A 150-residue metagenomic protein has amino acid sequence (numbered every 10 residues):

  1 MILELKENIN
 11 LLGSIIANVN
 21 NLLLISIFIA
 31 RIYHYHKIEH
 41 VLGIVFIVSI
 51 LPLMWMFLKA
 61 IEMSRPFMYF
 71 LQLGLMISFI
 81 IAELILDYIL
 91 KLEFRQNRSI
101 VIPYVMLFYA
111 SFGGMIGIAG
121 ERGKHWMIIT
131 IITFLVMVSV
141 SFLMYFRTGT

Functional and structural regions predicted by a protein language model:
I2-N21: Hydrophobic transmembrane alpha-helical segments in integral membrane proteins
G13-S14, H36-V45, F67-Q72, Q96-I100 (+1 more regions): Membrane-interfacial loop-to-transmembrane alpha-helix junctions, especially the N-terminal start
L22-H36, I81-L92, S141-G149: C-terminal ends of transmembrane helices
I32, H36-M68: Membrane-helix boundary elements
G43-W55, R98-G113: Small-residue-rich segments of transmembrane alpha-helices in multi-pass membrane proteins, especially helix faces
A60-Y88: Alpha-helical transmembrane-segment detector that highlights a single hydrophobic TM helix and its immediate
Y88-R98, S111-I129: Membrane-helix boundary connector in multi-pass membrane proteins
K124-S141: Small-residue-rich transmembrane alpha-helices that serve as helix-helix interface/gating elements in multipass
